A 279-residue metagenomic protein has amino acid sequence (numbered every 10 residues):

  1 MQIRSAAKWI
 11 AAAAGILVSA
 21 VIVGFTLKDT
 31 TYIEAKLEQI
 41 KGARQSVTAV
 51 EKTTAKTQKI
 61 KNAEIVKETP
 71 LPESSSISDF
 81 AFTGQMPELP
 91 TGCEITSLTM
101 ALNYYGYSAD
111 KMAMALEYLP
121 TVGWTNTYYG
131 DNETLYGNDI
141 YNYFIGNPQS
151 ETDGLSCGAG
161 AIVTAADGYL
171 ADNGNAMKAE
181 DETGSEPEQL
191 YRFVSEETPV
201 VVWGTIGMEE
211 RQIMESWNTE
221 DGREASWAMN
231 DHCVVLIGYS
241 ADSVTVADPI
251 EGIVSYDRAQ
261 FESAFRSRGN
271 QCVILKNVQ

Functional and structural regions predicted by a protein language model:
M1-Q2: Juxtamembrane low-complexity tails/linkers enriched in Ser/Thr-Pro and polybasic
A6-G160, I206-M208, I213-W227: Active-site-adjacent structural segments surrounding the nucleophilic cysteine of cysteine proteases and isopeptidases
T96-S108, E117-T121, A165-N173, R192-E196 (+1 more regions): Structured segments of extracytoplasmic/periplasmic soluble domains in secreted or envelope-associated proteins
A113-E133, N173-A179, S263-A264, Q271-Q279: Cysteine-dependent hydrolase recognition
G137-C233, Y239, K276-N277: Predominantly the structural core of cysteine protease catalytic domains
S216-A228, V234-Q279: Noncatalytic regulatory segments and standalone regulatory/sensor domains
